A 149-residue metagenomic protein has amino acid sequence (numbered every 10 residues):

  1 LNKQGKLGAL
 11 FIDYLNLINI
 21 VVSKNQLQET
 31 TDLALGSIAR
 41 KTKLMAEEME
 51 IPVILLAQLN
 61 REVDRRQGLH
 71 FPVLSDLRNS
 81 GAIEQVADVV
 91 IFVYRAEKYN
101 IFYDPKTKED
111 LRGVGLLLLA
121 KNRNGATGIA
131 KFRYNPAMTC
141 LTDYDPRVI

Functional and structural regions predicted by a protein language model:
L1-L10, K24-Q26, R40-M49, E62-I149: C-terminal regions of RecA-like/P-loop NTPase motor modules
L10-I18: Short acidic, glycine-rich surface-loop motifs adjacent to enzyme active sites
F11-I12, I51-Q58: Structural recognition of the conserved hydrophobic beta-strand(s) that form the central parallel beta-sheet of P-loop
L15, Q58-L59, R95-A96: Short, ordered loop/turn segments at secondary-structure junctions
L17-I20, R61: Residues immediately C-terminal
A34-A39: …and closely analogous acidic/polar surface helices at protein-protein or active-site interfaces in A-domain-like
